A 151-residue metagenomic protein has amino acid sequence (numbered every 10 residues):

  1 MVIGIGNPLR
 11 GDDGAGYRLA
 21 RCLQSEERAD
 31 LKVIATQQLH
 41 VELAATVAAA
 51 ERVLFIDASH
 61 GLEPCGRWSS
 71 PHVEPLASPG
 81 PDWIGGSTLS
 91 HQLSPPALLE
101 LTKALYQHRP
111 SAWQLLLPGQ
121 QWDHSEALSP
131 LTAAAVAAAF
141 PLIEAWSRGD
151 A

Functional and structural regions predicted by a protein language model:
M1-Q121, E126-A138, L142, W146-D150: N-terminal catalytic or cofactor-binding beta/alpha core of small enzyme domains
